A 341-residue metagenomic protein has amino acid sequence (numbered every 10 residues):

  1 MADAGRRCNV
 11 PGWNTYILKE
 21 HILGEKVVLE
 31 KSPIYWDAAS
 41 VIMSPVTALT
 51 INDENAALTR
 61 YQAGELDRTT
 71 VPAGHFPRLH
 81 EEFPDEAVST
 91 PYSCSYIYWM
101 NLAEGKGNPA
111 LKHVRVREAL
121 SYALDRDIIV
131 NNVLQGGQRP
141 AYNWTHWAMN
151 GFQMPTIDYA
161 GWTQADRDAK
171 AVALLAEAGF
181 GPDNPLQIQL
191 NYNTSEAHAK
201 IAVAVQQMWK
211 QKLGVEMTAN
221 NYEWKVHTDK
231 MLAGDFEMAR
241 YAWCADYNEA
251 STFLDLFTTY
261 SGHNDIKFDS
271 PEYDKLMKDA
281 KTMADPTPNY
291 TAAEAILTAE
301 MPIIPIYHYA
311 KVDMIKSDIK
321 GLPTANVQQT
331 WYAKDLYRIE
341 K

Functional and structural regions predicted by a protein language model:
M1-V41, P45, A173: Gly/Pro-rich hinge or "lid" segments in bacterial periplasmic/extracellular proteins
A4-R7, P33-L79: Ligand-site clamp/hinge motif
N14-T15, M43-P45, C94-Y142, V172 (+2 more regions): Alpha-helical secondary-structure segments
N55-L66, E81-E82, V203-K212, K225-F236: Short helices/loops that flank or line small-molecule/ion binding pockets
P77-T90, G234-F236, E249-N264, K316-L322: Ligand-binding "clamshell"
E118, V130, Q164-A165, V215-H227 (+3 more regions): Extracytoplasmic/peripheral linker and loop segments enriched in polar/acidic and small residues with frequent Thr/Pro
R139-E177, S195-A199: Structural transition elements
D313-K341: Long beta-strand-rich cores associated with HINT superfamily self-processing modules
